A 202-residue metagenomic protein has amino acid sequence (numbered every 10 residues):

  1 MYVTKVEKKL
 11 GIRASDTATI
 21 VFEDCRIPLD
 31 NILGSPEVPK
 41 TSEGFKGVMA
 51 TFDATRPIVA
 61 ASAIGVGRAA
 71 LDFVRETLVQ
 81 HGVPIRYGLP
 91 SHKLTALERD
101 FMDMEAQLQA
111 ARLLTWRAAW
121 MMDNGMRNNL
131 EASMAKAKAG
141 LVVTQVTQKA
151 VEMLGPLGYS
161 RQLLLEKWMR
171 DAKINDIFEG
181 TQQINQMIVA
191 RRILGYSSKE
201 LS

Functional and structural regions predicted by a protein language model:
M1-D72, I184-Q186, R192-S202: FAD-binding core of flavoproteins
R13-A14, T144, W168-R170: A structural signal for short secondary-structure junctions
F22, A118-A119, A139: A structural signal for short, well-ordered beta-strand segments
L33-G34, V38-I58, L71-A106, W116-M134 (+1 more regions): Glycine-rich cofactor-pocket loops
I64-L71, F101-A111, T115, A139-T147: Alpha-helical transition-metal enzyme core signature, strongest for iron centers
K136-K138, K173: A general lysine-centric signal
Q148-M153: Short segments within alpha-helical structural elements
L154-S202: Glycine-rich phosphate/cofactor-binding loops in nucleotide/flavin-utilizing enzymes
